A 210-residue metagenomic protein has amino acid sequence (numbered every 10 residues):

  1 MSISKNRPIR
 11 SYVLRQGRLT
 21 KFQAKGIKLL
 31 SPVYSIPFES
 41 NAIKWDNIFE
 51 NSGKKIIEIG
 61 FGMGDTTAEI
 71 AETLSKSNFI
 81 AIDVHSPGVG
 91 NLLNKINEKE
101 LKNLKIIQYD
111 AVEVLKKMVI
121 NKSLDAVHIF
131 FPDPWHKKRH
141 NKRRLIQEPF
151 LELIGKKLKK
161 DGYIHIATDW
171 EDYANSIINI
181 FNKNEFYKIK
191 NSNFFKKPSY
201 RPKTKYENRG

Functional and structural regions predicted by a protein language model:
M1-K55, D65-E72: S-adenosyl-L-methionine
I59, I82: Conserved beta-strand/loop positions that form the S-adenosyl-L-methionine
G60-G64: Class I SAM-dependent methyltransferase "Motif I" SAM/SAH-binding loop
H85: Conserved SAM/SAH-binding beta-strand->alpha-helix loop
L93-N121: S-adenosyl-L-methionine
I146-K160: A short glycine-rich, Lys/Arg-flanked "PGG" loop and its adjoining helix->strand segment in the class I
K160-T168: Conserved beta-strand signature within the Rossmann-like core of class I S-adenosyl-L-methionine
Y173-G210: Class I S-adenosyl-L-methionine
